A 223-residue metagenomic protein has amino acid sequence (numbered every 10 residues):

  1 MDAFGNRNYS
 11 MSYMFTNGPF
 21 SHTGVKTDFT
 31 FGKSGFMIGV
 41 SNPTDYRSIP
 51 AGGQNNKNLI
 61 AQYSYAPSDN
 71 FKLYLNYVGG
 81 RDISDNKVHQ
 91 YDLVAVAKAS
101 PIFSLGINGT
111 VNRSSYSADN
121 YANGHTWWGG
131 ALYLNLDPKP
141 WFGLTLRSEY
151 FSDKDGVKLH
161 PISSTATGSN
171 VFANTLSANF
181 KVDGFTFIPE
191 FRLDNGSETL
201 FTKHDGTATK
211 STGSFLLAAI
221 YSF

Functional and structural regions predicted by a protein language model:
M1-Y65, Y74-G79, H160: Surface-exposed coil loops of outer-membrane beta-barrel proteins
F71-L73, Y77, R81-F223: Outer-membrane beta-barrel pore domains
